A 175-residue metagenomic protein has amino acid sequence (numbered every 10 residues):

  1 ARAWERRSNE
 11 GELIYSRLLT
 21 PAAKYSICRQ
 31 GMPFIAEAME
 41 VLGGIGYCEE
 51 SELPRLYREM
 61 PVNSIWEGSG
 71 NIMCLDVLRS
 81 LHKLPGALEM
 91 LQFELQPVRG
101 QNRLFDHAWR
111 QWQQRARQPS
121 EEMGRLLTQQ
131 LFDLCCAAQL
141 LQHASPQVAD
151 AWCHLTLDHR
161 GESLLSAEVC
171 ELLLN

Functional and structural regions predicted by a protein language model:
A1-N175: Flavin-dependent oxidoreductase catalytic core characteristic of acyl-CoA dehydrogenase/oxidase-like enzymes
